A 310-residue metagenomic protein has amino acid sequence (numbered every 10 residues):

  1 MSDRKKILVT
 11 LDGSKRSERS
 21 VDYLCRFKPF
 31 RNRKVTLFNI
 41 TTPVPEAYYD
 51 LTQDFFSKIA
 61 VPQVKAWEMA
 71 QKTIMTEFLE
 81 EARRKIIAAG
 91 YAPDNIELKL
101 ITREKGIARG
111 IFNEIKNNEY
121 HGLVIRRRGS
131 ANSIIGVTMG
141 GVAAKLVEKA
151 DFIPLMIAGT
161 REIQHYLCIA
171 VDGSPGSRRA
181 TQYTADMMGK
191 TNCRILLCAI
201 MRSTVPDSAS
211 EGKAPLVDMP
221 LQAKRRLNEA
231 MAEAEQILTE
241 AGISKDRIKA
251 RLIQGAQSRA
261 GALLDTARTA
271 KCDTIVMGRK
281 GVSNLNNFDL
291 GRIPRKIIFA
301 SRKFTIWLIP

Functional and structural regions predicted by a protein language model:
M1-K65, H165-P220, K224, I237-I243 (+2 more regions): Small/aliphatic-rich secondary-structure junction motif
M1-S2, P45, M69, T73-L123 (+1 more regions): Structural beta-alpha unit
R26-P29, K116-N117, E148-K149, R268 (+1 more regions): Solvent-exposed polar/charged
K105-R109, I125-K145, Q164, T274-K296 (+1 more regions): Glycine-rich, Arg-bearing micro-motifs that act as flexible, cationic patches
M139-T160: Short, structured interface segments
I153-L155, R161, R295, F299-P310: Short, flexible loop segments at boundaries between secondary-structure elements
